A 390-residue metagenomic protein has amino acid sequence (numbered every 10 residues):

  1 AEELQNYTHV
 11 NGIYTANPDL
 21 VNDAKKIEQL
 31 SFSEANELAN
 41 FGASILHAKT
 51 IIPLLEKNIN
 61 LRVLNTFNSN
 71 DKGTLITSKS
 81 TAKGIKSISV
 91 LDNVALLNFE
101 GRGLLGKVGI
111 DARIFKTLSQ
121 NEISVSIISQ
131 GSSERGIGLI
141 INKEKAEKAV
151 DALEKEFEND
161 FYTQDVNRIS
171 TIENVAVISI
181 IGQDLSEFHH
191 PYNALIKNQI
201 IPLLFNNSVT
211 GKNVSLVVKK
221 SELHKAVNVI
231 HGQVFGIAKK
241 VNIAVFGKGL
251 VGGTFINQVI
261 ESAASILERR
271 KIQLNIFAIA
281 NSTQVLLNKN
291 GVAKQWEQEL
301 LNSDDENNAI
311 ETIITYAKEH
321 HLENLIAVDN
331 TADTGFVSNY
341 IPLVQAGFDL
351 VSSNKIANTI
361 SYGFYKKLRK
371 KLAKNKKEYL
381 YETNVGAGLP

Functional and structural regions predicted by a protein language model:
A1, I13-A16, L46-A48, G253-F255 (+4 more regions): Short glycine/serine/threonine-rich phosphate/pyrophosphate-binding segments that cradle anionic phosphate groups
A1-G236: C-terminal catalytic "cap/lid" subdomain
E3, N324-I326, D349: Structural motif
N11-G12, L20-Q29, E261-A264, W296 (+2 more regions): A glycine- and small-aliphatic-rich helix-loop capping segment at beta-alpha/alpha-beta transitions that lines
I51, F115, Y192, I256 (+2 more regions): Generic hydrophobic/aromatic pocket-lining and core-packing "Φ" positions
N242-K248, G252-Q345: N-terminal glycine-/serine-/threonine-rich beta1-alpha1-beta2 phosphate-ribose binding loop of Rossmann-like
D333-A346, K355-L389: Rossmann-fold NAD(P)-binding glycine/threonine-rich loop
